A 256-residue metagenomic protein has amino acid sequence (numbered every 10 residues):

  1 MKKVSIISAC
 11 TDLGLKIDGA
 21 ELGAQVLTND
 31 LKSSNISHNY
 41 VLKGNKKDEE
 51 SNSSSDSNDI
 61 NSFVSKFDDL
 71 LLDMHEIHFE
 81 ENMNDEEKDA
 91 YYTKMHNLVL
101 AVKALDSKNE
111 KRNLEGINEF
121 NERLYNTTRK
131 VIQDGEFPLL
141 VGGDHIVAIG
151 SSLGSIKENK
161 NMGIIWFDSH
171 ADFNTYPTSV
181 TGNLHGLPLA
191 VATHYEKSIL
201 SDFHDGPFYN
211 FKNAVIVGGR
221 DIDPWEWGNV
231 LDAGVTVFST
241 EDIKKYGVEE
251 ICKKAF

Functional and structural regions predicted by a protein language model:
K2-I6, D12-F256: Conserved alpha-helical scaffold segments that buttress catalytic/binding sites
